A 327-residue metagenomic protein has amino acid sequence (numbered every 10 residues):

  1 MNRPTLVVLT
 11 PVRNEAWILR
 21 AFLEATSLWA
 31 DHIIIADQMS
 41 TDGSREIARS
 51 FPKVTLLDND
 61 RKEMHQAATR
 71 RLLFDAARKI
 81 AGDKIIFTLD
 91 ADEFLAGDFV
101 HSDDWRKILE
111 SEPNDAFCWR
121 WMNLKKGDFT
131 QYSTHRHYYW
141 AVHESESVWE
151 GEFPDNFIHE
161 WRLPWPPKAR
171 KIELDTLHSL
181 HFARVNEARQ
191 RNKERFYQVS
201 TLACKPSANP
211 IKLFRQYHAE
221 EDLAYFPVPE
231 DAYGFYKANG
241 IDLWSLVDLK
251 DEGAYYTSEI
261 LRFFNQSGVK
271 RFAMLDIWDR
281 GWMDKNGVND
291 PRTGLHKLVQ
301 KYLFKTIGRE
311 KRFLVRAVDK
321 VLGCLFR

Functional and structural regions predicted by a protein language model:
T5-V7: Cell-envelope/extracellular polymer assembly enzymes that use nucleotide-activated donors
P11-I34: Short, well-formed alpha-helical segments that are part of the catalytic scaffolds of diverse glycosyltransferases
D31-M39, L57-N59, A91: Short beta-strand/loop segment that forms part of the nucleotide-sugar
D37-I47, R61-E63: A conserved acidic beta->alpha catalytic loop
R49-K53: Short, conserved SAM-binding/catalytic segment of Class I S-adenosyl-L-methionine-dependent methyltransferases
A68-T69, G97-R327: Catalytic-site signature of metal-activated, phosphate-bearing donor transferases, centered on the GT-A/GT-A-like
R71-I85: Active-site nucleotide-sugar/metal-binding loop of Leloir-type enzymes
G82-A96: Short beta-strand-to-loop acidic/aromatic patch adjacent to the donor-nucleotide binding site
